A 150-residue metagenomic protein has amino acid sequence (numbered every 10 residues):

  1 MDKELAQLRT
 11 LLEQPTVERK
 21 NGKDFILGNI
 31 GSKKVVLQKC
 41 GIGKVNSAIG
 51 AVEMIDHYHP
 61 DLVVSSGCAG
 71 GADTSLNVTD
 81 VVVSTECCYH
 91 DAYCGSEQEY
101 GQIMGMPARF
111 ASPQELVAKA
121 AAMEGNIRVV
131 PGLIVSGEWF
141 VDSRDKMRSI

Functional and structural regions predicted by a protein language model:
M1-V52, H57-Y58: N-terminal short beta-loop-beta anion/metal-coordinating cradle
K3-E4, K44, G70-A72, Y89: Glycine-rich nucleotide phosphate-binding loop and flanking beta-alpha elements of Rossmann-like dinucleotide-binding
H59-V64: Proline-aspartate-enriched helix->loop->beta-strand connector
A72-I150: Mid-sequence, gly/pro-rich, charge-dense loop/helix-turn segments that line enzyme active sites
